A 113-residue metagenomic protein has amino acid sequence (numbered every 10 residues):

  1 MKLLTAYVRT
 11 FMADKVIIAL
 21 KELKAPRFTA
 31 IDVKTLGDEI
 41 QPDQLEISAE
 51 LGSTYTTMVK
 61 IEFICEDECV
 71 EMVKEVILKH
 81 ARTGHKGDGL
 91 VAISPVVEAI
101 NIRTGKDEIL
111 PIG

Functional and structural regions predicted by a protein language model:
M1-G113: Positively charged, small/polar-rich N-terminal and surface patches that mediate targeting and assembly and bind
